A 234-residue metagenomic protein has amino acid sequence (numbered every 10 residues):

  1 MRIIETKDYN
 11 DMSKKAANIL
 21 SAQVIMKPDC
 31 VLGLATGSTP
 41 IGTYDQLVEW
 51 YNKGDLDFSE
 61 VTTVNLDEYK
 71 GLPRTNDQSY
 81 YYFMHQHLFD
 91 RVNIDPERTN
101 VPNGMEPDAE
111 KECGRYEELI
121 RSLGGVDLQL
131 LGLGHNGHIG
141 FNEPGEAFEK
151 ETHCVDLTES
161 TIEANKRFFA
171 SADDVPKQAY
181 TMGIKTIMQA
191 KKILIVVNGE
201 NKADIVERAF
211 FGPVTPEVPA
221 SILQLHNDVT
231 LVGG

Functional and structural regions predicted by a protein language model:
R2-R115, L119-S122: N-terminal active-site beta-alpha-beta segment that forms phosphate/nucleotide-binding and substrate-recognition loops
I4, L72-Q78, Y82-Q86, D90-G234: Conserved phosphate- and dinucleotide-binding cores of soluble alpha/beta proteins, encompassing both enzyme active
